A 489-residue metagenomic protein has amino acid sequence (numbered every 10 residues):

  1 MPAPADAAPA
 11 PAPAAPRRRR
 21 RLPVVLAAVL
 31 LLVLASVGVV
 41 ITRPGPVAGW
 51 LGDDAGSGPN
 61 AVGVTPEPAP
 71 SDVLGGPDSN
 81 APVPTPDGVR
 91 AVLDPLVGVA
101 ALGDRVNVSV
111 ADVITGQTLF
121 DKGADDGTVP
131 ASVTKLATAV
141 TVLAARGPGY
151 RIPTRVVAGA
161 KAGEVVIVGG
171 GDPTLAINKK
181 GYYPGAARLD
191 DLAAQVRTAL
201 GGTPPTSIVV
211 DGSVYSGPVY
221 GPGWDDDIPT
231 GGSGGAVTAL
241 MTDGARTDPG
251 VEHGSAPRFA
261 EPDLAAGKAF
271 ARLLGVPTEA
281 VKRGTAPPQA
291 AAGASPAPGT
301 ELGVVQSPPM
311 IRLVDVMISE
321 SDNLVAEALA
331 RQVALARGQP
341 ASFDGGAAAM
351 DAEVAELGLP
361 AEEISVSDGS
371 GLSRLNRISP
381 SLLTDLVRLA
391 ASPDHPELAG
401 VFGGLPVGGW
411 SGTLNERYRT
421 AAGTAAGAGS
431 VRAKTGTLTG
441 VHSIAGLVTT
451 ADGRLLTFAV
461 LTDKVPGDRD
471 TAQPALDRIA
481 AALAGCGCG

Functional and structural regions predicted by a protein language model:
P11-G58, G489: Hydrophobic single-pass membrane-targeting/anchoring helices
A48-P95, V281-A297, N415-T424, G489: N-terminal low-complexity, Pro/Thr-rich disordered segments that flank secretion/membrane-targeting signals
G58-G127, A193-P204: Beta-lactamase-like hydrolase cores
R105, G163-D190, A194-T238, A245 (+2 more regions): Mid-domain, small-residue-enriched loop/turn segments at the edges of structured enzyme/sensor domains
G116, P130-P148, I208, L240 (+3 more regions): Active-site SXXK
L119-D121, A334-G489: Small-residue-rich helix-loop
V168, G201, V209-A269, L273 (+2 more regions): A conserved catalytic-loop motif detector
A245-G400: A small/polar active-site loop signature that marks catalytic segments
